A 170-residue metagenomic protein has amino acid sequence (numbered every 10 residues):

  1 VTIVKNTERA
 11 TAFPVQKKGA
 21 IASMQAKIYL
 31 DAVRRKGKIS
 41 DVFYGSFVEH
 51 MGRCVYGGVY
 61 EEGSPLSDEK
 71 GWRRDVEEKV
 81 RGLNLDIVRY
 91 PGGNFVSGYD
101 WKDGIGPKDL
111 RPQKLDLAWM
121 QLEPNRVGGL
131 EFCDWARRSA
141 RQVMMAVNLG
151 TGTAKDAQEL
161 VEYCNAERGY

Functional and structural regions predicted by a protein language model:
V1-I3: Generic low-complexity, intrinsically disordered segments
K17-Y170: Non-catalytic accessory regions flanking glycosidase/transglycosidase catalytic cores in CAZymes
